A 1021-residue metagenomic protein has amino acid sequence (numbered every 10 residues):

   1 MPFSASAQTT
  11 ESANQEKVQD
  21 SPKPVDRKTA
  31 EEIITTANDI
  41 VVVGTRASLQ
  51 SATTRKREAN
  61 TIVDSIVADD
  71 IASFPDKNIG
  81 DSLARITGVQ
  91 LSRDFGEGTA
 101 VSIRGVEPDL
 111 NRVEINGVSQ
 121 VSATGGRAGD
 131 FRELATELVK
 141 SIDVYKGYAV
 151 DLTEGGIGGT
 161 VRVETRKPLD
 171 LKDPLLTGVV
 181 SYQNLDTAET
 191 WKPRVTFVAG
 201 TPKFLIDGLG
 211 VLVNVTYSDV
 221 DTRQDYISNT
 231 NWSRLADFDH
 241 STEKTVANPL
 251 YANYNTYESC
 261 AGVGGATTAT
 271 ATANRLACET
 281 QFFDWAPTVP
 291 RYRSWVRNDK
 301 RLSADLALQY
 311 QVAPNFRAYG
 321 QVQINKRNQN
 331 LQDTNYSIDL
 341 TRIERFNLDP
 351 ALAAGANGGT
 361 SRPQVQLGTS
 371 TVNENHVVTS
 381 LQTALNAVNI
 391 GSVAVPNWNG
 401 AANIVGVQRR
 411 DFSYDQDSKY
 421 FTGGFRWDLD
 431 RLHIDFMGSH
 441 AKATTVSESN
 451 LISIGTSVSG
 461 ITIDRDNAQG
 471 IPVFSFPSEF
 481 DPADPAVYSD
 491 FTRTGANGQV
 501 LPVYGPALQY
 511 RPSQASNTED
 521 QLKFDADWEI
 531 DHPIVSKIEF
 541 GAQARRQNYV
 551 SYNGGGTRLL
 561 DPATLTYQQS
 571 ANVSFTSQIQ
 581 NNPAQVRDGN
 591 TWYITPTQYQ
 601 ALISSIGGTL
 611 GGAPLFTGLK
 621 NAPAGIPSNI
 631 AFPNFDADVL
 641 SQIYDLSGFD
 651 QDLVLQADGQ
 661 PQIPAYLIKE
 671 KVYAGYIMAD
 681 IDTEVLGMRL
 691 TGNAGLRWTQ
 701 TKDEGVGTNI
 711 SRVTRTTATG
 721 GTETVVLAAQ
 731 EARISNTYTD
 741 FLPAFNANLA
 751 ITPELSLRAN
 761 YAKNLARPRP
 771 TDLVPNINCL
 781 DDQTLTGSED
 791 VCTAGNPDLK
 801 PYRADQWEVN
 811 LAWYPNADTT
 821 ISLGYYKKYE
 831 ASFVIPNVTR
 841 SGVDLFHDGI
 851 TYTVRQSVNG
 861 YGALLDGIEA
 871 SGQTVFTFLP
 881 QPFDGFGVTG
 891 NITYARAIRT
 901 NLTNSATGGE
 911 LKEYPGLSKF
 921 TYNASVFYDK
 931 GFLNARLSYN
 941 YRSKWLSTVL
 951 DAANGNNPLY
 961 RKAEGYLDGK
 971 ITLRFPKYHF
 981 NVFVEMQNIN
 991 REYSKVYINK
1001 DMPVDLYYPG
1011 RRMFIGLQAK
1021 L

Functional and structural regions predicted by a protein language model:
A13, R27, N38-F74, P108-N111 (+1 more regions): N-terminal periplasmic "start-of-domain" segments of outer-membrane beta-barrel proteins
I34, P168-L175, F204-L209, N315 (+10 more regions): Short loop/turn motifs that connect adjacent beta-strands in outer-membrane beta-barrel proteins
I79-S82, T99-S102, E114, D130-R132 (+1 more regions): N-terminal periplasmic accessory domains that precede and gate Gram-negative outer-membrane beta-barrel machines
G80-S119, K146: Extracytoplasmic beta-strand/coil segments of soluble accessory domains associated with Gram-negative outer-membrane
V118-G147: Short acidic/polar hinge/loop motifs at secondary-structure boundaries that mediate gating or recognition
Q416-S418, E670, N736, L765-G824 (+3 more regions): Outer-membrane beta-barrel signature, preferentially recognizing the C-terminal barrel domain of Gram-negative
Y825-E830, V834-S841, L845-V949, N990: Gram-negative outer-membrane beta-barrel transporters
N940-L950, T972-L1021: C-terminal beta-signal and adjacent terminal beta-strands/loops of Gram-negative outer-membrane beta-barrel proteins
